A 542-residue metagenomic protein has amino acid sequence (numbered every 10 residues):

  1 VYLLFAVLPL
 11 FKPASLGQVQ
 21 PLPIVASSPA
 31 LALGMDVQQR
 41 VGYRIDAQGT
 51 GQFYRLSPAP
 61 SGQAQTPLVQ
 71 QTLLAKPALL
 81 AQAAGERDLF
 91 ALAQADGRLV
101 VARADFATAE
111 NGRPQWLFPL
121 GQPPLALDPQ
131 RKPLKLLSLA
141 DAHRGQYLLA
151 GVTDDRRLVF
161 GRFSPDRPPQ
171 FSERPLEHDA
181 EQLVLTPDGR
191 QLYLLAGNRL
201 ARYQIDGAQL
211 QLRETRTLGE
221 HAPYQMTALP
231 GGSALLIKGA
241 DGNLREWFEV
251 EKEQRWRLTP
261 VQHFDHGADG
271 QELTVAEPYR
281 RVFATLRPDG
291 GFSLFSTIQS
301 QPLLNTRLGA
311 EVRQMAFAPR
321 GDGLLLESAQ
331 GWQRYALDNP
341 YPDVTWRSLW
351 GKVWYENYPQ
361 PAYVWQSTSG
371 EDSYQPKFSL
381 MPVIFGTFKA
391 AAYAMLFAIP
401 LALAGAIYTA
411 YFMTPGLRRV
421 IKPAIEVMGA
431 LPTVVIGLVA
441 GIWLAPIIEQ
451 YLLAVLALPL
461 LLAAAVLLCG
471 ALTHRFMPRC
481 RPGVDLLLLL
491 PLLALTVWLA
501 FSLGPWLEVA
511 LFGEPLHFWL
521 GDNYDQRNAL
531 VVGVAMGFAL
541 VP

Functional and structural regions predicted by a protein language model:
V19-V25, Q63-L73, G121-P129, R167-L176 (+3 more regions): A short beta-strand motif characteristic of beta-propeller blades
S27-D36, L74-R87, P124-A142, E177-G189 (+3 more regions): Repeated scaffold domains used in trafficking and secretory/extracellular systems, primarily beta-propellers
G42, F90, L149, L192 (+3 more regions): Hydrophobic beta-strand positions that form the internal "hydrophobic ladder" of WD40/Gbeta-like beta-propeller blades
Q48-R55, D96-R103, D155-R162, N198-Q204 (+3 more regions): Structural motif
L56-S61, R103-P114, R162-R167, Q204-L210 (+3 more regions): Short loop/turn segments immediately following beta-strands, especially the blade-tip and inter-blade linker loops
Q314-R347: Blade-level signature of beta-propeller repeat domains, shared across WD40, Kelch, NHL, RCC1 and BNR/Asp-box propellers
K377-A391, A445-A463, R479-P542: Loop-to-helix entry region at the N-terminal start of transmembrane alpha-helices in multi-pass membrane transporters
A394-I425, L467-P478: Transmembrane-helix boundary motif in ABC transporter permease subunits
